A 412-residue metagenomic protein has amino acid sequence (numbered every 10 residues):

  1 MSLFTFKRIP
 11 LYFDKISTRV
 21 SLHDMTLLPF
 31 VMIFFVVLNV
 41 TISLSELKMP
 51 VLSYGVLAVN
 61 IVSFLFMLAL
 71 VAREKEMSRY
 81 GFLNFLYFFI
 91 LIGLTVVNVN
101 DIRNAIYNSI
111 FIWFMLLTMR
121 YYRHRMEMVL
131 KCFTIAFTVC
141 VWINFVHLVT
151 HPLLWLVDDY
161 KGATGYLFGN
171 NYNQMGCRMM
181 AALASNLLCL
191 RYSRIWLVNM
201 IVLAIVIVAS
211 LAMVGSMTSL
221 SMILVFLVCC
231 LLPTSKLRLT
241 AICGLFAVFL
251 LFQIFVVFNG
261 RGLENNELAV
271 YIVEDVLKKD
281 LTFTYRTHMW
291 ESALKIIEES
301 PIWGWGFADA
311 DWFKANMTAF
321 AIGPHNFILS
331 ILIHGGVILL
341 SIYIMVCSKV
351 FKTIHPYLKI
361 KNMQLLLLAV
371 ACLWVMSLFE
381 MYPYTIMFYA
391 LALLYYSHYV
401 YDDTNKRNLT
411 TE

Functional and structural regions predicted by a protein language model:
M1-A72, Y87-N98, H147-L148, L373-V375: N-terminal signal-anchor transmembrane segment
I42-L52, N98-Y107, G169-M175, I201-P233 (+3 more regions): Helix-loop-helix junctions and helix-breaking kinks within/between transmembrane helices of multi-pass membrane
A72-E74, G81-F82, W196-L197, R238-A241 (+3 more regions): Hydrophobic transmembrane alpha-helices and their immediate junctions
G81-I92, V99-Y121, C132, F137: Aromatic-anchored transmembrane helix interface
L130-L156, N170-P233: Alpha-helical transmembrane segments of multi-pass inner-membrane proteins
F145-L148, T234-V276, L294-E298: A membrane-periplasm/extracellular boundary helix in multi-pass inner-membrane enzymes that assemble envelope glycans
F168, D275-G335: Long extracytoplasmic/lumenal interhelical loops at the membrane interface of multi-pass membrane proteins
L365-E412: Transmembrane alpha-helices of multi-pass inner-membrane enzymes
